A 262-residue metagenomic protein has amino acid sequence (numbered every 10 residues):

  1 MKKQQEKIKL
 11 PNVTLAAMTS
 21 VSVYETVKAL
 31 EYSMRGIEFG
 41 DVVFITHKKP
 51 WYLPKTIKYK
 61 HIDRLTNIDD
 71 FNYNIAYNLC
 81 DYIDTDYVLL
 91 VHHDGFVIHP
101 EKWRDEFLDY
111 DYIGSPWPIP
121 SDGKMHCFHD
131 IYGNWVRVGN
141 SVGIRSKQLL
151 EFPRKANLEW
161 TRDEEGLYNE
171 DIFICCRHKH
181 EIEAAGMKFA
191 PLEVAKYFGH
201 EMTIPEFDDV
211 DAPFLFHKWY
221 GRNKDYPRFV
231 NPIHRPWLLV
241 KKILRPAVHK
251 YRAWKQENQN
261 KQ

Functional and structural regions predicted by a protein language model:
M1-N72, N78-Y87: N-terminal anchoring/stem segment of glycosyltransferases
V27, P54-K55, H99-K102, R154: Short glycine-/acidic-enriched loop or helix-start segments at secondary-structure transitions that form or flank
V42, H93-D94, S146: Generic structural signal for small/hydrophobic residues in well-ordered secondary structure, especially within
T85-F96: Short beta-strand-to-loop acidic/aromatic patch adjacent to the donor-nucleotide binding site
F96-H129: Conserved donor-nucleotide/metal-binding helix-loop-beta segment in metal-dependent transferases, i.e., the alpha-helix
Y132-N134: Short Gly/Pro-enriched turn/cap motifs at secondary-structure boundaries
R137-H249: Catalytic core and acceptor-binding pocket of nucleotide-sugar-dependent glycosyltransferases
Q256-Q262: Terminal low-complexity segments of carbohydrate-biosynthetic enzymes
